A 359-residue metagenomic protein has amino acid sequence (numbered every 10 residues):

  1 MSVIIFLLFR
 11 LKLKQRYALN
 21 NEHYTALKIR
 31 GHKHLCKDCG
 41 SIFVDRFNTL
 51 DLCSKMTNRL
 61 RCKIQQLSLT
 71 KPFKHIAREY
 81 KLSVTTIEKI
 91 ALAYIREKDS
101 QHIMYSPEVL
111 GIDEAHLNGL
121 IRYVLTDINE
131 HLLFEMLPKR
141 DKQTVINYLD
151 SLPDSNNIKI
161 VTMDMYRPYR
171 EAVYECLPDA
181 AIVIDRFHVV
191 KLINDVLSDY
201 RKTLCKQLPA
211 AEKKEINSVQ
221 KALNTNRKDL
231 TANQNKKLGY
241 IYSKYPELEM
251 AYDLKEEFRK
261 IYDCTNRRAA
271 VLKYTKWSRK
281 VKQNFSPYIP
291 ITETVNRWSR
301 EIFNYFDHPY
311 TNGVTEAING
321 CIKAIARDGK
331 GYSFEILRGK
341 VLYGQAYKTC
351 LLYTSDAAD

Functional and structural regions predicted by a protein language model:
S2-L7, I42-F43: Cys/His-rich microdomains that often coordinate metals
K14-N118, S155-I158, I302-F303, D328: Short, positively charged, Gly/Tyr-enriched micro-motifs that form contact patches at catalytic or ligand/partner
C36, I76, L110-D113, V161-D164 (+3 more regions): Short, conserved catalytic/metal-binding motifs centered on acidic residues
K89-A172, D179: RNase H-like nuclease fold core
D164-R167, E175-L204, E316: Conserved beta-strand -> loop -> alpha-helix junction used to position metal-binding or nucleic-acid-contacting
V190-I193, L197, I302-G329: Short amphipathic alpha-helical "interface-anchor" segments enriched in bulky aromatics
Q220-N284: Helix-loop elements that line ligand-binding/catalytic pockets
Y353-D359: Conserved small/polar residues in nucleotide/adenosyl-binding loops
